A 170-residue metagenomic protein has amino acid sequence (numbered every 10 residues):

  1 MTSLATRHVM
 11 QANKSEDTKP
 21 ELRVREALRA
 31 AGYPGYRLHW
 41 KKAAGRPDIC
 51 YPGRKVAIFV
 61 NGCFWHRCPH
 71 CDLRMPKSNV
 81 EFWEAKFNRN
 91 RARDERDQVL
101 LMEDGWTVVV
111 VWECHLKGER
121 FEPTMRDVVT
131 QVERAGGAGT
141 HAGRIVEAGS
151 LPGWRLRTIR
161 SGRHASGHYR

Functional and structural regions predicted by a protein language model:
M1-V110, C114-R170: Nucleic-acid endo/exonuclease domains
